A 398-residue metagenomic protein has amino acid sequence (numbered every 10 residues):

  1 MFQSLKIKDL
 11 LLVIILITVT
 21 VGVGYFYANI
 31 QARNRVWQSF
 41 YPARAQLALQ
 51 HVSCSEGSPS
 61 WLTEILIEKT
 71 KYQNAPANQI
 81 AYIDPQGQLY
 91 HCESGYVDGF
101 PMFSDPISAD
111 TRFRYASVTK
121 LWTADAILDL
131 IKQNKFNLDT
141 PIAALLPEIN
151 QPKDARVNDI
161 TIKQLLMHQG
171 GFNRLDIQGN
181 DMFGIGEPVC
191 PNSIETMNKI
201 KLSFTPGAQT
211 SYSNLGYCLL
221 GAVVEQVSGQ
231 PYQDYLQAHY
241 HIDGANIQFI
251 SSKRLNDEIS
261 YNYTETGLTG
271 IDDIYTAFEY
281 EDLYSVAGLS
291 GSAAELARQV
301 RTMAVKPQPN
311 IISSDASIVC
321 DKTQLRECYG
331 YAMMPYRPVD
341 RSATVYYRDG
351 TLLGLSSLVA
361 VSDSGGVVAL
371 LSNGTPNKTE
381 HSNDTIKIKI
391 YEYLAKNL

Functional and structural regions predicted by a protein language model:
F2-G95, I274-L398: Catalytic loop of the DD-peptidase/beta-lactamase superfamily, centered on the K-T-G motif and neighboring
H51, P76, M102-Q164, F204-S213 (+2 more regions): Short active-site loop at a secondary-structure junction that contains or immediately precedes the catalytic residue(s)
S58, L62, Y115-T119, T123 (+6 more regions): Hydrophobic (often cysteine-bearing) scaffold residues that line and stabilize catalytic clefts of nucleotide/cofactor
I80, Q86, T123, I127 (+6 more regions): Residue-level preference for non-acidic, small/hydrophobic
L89, I142, S251-L255: Short, solvent-exposed turn/loop segments enriched in Gly/Ser/Thr/Pro and often Arg
Y96-G99, P141-I149, Q178-G184, D315-S317: Short linear capping/connector segments at secondary-structure termini
K153-T351: Short, surface-exposed loop or secondary-structure junction motifs that flank catalytic or metal-binding residues
